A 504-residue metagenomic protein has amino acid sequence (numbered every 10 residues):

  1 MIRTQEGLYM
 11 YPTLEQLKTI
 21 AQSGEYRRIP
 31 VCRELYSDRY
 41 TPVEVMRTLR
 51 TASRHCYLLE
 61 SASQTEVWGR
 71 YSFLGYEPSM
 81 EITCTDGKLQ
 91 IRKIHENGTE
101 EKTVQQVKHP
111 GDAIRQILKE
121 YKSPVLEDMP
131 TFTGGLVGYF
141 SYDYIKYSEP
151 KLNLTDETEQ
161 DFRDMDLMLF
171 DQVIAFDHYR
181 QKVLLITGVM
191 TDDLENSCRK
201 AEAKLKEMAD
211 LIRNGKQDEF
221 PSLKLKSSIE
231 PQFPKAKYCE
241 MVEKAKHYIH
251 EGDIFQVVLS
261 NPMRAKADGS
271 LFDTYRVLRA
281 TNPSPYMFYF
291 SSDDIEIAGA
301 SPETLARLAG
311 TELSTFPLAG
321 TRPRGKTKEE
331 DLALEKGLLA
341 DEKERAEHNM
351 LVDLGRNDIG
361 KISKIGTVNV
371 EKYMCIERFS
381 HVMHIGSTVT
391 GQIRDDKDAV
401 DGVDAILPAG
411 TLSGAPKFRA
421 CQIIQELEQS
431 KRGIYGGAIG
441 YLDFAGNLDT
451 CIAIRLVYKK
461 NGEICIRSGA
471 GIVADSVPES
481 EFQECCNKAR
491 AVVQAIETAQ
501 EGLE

Functional and structural regions predicted by a protein language model:
E6-E504: Extended alpha-helical targeting/anchoring segments, especially N-terminal organellar/secretory targeting helices
